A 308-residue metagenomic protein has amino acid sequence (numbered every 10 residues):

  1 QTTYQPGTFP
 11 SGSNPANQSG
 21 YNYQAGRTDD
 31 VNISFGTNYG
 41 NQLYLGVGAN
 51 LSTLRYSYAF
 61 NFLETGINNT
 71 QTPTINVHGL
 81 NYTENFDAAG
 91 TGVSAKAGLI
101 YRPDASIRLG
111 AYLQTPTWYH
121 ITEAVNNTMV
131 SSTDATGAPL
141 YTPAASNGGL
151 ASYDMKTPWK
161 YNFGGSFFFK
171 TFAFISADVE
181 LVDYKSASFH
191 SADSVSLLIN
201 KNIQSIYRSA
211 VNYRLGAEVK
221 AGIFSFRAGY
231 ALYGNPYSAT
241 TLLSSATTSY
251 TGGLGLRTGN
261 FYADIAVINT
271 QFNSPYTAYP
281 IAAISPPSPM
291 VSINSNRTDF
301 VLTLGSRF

Functional and structural regions predicted by a protein language model:
Q1-F308: Outer-membrane beta-barrel porins/channels
